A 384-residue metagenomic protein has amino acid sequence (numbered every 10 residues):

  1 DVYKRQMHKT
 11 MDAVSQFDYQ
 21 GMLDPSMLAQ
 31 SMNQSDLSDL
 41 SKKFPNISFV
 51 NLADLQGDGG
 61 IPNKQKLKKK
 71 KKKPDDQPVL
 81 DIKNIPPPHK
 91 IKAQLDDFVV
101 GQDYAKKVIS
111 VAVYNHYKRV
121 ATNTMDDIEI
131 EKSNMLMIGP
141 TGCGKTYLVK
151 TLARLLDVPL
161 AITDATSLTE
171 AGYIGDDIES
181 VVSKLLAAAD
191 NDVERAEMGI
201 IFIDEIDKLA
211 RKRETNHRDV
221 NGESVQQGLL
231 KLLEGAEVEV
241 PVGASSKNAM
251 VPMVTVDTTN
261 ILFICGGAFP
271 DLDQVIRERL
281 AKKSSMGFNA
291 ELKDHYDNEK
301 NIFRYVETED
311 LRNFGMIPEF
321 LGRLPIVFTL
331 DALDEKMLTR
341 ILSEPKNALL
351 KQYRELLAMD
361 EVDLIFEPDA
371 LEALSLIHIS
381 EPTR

Functional and structural regions predicted by a protein language model:
D1-D76: N-terminal accessory segments that target, anchor, or regulate ATP-driven/P-loop NTPase machines and associated
D1-Q6, S375-R384: Residue-level detector of conserved catalytic or cofactor/ligand-binding positions in enzyme active sites
I47, H89-A93, V113-V327, D331-D334 (+1 more regions): Conserved ASCE/P-loop NTPase catalytic core
G59-V79, M286-F303: Intrinsically disordered, low-complexity linkers and terminal tails enriched in Pro/Gly and often acidic or mixed-charge
V79-V108, D363-L364: Dynamic helix-loop-helix/coil hinge segments at AAA+ ATPase domain boundaries and subdomain interfaces
K90-L95, L209, D363-L376: Short conserved motifs of the RecA-like P-loop NTPase core
R279-K283, K336, I341-M359: Conserved AAA+ ATPase "sensor/coupling" helix adjacent to the nucleotide-binding pocket
A332, P345-K346, V362, F366: C-terminal regulatory/interaction module of P-loop NTP-utilizing enzymes
